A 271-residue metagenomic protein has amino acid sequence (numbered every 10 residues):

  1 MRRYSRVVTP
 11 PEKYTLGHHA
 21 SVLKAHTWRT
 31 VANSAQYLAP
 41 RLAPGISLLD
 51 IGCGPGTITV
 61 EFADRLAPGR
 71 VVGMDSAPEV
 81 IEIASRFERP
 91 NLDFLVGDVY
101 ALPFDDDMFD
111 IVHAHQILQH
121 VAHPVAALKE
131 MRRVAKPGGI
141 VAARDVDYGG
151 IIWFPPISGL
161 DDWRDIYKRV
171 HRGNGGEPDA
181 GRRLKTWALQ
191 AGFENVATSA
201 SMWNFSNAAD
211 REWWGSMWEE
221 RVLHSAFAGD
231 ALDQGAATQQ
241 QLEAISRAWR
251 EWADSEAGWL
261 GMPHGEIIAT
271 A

Functional and structural regions predicted by a protein language model:
P10-Y14, A20, A197-L260: C-terminal helical/coil "lid" or tail adjacent to the Rossmann-like core of SAM-dependent
T27-P44, E61: Conserved alpha-helix/loop element of class I SAM-dependent methyltransferases that forms part of the SAM/SAH-binding
L49-I51, P55-A101, A126: Class I SAM-dependent methyltransferase SAM/SAH-binding core
Y100-I111: A short acidic, Gly/Pro-enriched loop at the edge of an enzyme's catalytic core that lines a small-molecule cofactor
D110-P124: A short SAM/SAH-binding and catalytic strip from SAM-dependent methyltransferases
V125-I140: A short glycine-rich, Lys/Arg-flanked "PGG" loop and its adjoining helix->strand segment in the class I
A142-R211: Conserved catalytic/acceptor-binding region of the Class I
A191-E194, M262-A271: Core SAM-dependent methyltransferase catalytic element
